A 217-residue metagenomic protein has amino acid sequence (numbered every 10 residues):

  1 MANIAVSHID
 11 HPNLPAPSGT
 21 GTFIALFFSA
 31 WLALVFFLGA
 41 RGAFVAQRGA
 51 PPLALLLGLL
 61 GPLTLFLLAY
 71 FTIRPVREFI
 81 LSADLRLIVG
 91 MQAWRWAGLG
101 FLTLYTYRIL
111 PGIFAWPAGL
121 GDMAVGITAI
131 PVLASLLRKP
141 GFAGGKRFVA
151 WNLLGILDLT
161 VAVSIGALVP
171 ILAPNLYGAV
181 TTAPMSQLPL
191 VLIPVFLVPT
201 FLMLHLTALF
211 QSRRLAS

Functional and structural regions predicted by a protein language model:
P12-F28: N-terminal membrane topogenic signal
N13-P17, V45-R48, R74-L85, R138-R147 (+1 more regions): Membrane-interface helix-boundary motifs at transmembrane edges
F28-A43: Alpha-helical transmembrane segments of multi-pass membrane proteins
A46-L110: A glycine-rich, hydrophobic loop/mini-helix early in the fold
G58-Y70, A124-L133, L192-F210: Hydrophobic cores of alpha-helical transmembrane segments in multi-pass inner/ER membrane proteins, independent
G90-F148: Membrane-proximal helix-loop-helix units in multi-pass membrane proteins
R147-S164: Hydrophobic alpha-helical membrane-insertion segments
L172-L192: Short, membrane-exposed interhelical loops at transmembrane-helix boundaries
